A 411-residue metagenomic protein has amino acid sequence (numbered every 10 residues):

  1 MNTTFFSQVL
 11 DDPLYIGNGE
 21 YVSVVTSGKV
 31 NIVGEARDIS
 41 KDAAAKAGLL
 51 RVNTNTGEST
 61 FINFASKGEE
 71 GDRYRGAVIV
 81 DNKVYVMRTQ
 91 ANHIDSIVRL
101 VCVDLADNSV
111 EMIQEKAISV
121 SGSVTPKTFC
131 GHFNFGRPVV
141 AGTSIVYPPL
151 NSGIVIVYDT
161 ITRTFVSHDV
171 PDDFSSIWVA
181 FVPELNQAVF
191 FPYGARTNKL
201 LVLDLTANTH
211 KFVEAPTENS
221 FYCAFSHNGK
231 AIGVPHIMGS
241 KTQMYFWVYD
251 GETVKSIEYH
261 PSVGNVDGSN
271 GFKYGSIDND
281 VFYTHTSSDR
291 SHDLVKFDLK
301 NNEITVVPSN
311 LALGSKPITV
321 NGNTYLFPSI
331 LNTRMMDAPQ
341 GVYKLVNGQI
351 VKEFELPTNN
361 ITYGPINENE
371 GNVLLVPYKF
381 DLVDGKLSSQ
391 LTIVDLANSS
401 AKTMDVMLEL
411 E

Functional and structural regions predicted by a protein language model:
M1-F61: An edge-strand/N-cap motif at the start of beta-rich repeat modules
D11-V25, E69-D81, V120-P138, D173-P183 (+5 more regions): Repeated scaffold domains used in trafficking and secretory/extracellular systems, primarily beta-propellers
I32-R37, M87-Q90, P149, F190-Y193 (+4 more regions): Recurrent small/Gly-Pro-centered beta-turn motifs in extracellular repeat architectures
S40-L50, H93-C102, S152-V157, R196-V202 (+4 more regions): Structural motif
N53-G57, D104-N108, D159-R163, D204-N208 (+4 more regions): Short loop/turn segments that connect beta-strands within beta-propeller blades
T60-A65, E111-I118, V166-P171, K211-P216 (+4 more regions): Beta-propeller fold detector
L311-Q340: Loop/turn-rich, solvent-exposed surfaces of beta-rich toroidal or solenoidal domains
T362-E411: Blade-level signature of beta-propeller repeat domains, shared across WD40, Kelch, NHL, RCC1 and BNR/Asp-box propellers
